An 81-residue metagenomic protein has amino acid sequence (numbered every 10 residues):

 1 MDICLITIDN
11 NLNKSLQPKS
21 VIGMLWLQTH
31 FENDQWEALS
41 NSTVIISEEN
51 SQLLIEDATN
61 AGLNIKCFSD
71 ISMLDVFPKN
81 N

Functional and structural regions predicted by a protein language model:
D2-N33: N-terminal acidic leader/helix
W36: Acidic, glycine/polar-enriched metal-coordinating patches/loops that mediate binding to polyanionic ligands
L39-N41: Short, solvent-exposed beta-strand edge segments and adjacent coil->beta transition regions
T43-N81: Short, compact, well-ordered microdomains
